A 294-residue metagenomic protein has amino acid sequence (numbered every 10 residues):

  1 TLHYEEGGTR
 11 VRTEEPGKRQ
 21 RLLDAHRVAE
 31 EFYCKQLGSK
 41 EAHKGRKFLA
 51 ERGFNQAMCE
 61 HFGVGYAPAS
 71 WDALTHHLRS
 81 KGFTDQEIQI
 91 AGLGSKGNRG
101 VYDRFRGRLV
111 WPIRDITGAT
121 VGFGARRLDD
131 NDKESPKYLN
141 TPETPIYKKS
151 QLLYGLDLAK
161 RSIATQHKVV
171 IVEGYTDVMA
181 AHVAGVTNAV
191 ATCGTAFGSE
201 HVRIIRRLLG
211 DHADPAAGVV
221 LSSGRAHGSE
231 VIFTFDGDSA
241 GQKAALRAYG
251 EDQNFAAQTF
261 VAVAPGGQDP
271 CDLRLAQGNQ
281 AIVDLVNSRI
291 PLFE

Functional and structural regions predicted by a protein language model:
T1: Conserved P-loop/Walker A NTP-binding site and adjacent catalytic elements of P-loop NTPases
G7-E14, C59-Y66, S70, A262: Terminal amphipathic helices with adjacent charged low-complexity linkers/tails
V11-Y33, A42, A69-H227, A245: Phosphate-handling DNA/RNA-contact segment within nucleic-acid enzymes
V169, E230-I232, F260: A structural signal for isolated positions on well-ordered beta-strands in alpha/beta enzyme cores
T176, G194-F197, F235-A245, V263 (+1 more regions): Acidic, metal-coordinating catalytic cores used for nucleic-acid/nucleotide bond scission and strand-transfer chemistry
G198, S223, E230-I232, D238 (+1 more regions): Conserved acidic, small-residue-rich alpha-beta core segments centered on
A256-E294: C-terminal or mid-to-C-terminal helical accessory/interaction module adjacent to the motor/catalytic core
